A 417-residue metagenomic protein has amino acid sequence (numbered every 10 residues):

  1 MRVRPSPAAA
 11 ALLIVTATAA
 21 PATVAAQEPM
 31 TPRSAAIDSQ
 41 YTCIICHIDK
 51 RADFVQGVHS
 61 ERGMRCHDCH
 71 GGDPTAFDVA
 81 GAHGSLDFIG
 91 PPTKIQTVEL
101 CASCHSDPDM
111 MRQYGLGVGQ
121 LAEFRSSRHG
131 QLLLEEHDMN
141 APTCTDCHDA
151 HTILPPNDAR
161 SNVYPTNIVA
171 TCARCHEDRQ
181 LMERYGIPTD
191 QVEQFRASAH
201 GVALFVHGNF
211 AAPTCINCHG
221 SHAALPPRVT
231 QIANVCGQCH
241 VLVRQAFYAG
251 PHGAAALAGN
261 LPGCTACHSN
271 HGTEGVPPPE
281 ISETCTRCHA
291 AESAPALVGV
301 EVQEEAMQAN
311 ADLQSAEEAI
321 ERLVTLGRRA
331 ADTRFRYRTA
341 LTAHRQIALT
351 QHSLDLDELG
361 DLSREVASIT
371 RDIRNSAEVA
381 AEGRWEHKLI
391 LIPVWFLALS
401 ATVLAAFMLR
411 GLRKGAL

Functional and structural regions predicted by a protein language model:
M1-A11: Bacterial N-terminal signal peptides that target proteins for export
V3, I14-V15, V24: Short hydrophobic transmembrane-like helices used for membrane targeting/insertion
A9-A20: Bacterial N-terminal signal peptides
T23-G415: Short sequence/structural segments immediately N-terminal
